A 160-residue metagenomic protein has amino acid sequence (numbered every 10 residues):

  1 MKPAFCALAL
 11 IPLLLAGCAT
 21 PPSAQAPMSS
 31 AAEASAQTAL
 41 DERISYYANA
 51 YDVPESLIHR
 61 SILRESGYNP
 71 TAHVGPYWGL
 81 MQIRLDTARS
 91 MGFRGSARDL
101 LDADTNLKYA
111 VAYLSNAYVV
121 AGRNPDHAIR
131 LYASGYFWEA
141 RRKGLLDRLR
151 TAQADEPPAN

Functional and structural regions predicted by a protein language model:
M1-L8: Bacterial N-terminal signal peptides that target proteins for export
P12-A36: Bacterial Sec signal peptide processing site at the extreme N-terminus
M28-L63: Export/targeting segments at the very N-terminus of extracytoplasmic proteins
S29-A34, I44-A48, N69-Y77, R94-A103 (+1 more regions): Second-shell loop/turn segments in exported
V53-Y68, A110, I129-A133: Short, functionally critical alpha-helical segments immediately adjacent to catalytic or ligand/cofactor-binding
S66-N69, T87-R89, G135-W138: Solvent-exposed loop/turn segments at secondary-structure junctions within structured extracellular/periplasmic domains
P76-F93: Substrate-binding/active-site groove segments that recognize and process beta-1,4-linked N-acetyl-hexosamine
V111-R150: Catalytic and binding regions of secreted/periplasmic enzymes and modules that target cell-wall glycans
